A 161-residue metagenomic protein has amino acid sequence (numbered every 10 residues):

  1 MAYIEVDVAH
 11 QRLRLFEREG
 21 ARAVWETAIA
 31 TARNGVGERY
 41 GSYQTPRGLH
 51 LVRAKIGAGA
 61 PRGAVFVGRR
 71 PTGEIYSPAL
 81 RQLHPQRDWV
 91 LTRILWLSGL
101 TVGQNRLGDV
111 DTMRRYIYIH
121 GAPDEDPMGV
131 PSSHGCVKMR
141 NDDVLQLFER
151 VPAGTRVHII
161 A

Functional and structural regions predicted by a protein language model:
M1-A2, A28-S42, E74-R81: N-terminal post-signal-peptidase region of extra-cytosolic proteins
E19-A21: Solvent-exposed strand-loop boundary residues in beta-sheet-rich modules
G37-I56: Short, surface-exposed secondary-structure junctions/capping segments
A60-A161: Exported/periplasmic cell-wall-interacting domains
